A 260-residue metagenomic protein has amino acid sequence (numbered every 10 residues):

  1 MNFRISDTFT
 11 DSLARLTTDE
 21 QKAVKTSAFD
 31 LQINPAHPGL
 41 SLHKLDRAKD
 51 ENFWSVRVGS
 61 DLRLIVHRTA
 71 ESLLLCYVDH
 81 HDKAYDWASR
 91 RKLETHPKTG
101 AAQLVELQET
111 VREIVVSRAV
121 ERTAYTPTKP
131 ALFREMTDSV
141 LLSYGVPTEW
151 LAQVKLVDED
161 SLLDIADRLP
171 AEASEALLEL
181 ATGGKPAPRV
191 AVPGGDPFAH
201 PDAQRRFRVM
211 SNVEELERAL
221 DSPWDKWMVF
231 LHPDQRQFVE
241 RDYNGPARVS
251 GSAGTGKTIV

Functional and structural regions predicted by a protein language model:
M1-F29, L40-H43, V66: Hydrophobic, helix-prone linear segments
F29-V56: A short, surface-exposed loop/turn module that caps and links secondary-structure elements
F53, K226, N244: Short coil/loop residues immediately preceding or within conserved phosphate-binding loops of NTP-utilizing enzyme
V58-D158, L162-I165: Enriched for short, Lys/Arg-rich terminal
L151-V213: Interdomain "pre-motor" coupling segment immediately N-terminal to P-loop NTPase/helicase cores
R205-M228: Conserved adenine-nucleotide phosphate-binding loops and their immediately adjacent elements
K226-R241: Pre-Walker A adenine-sensing motif
Y243-V260: Walker A/P-loop
